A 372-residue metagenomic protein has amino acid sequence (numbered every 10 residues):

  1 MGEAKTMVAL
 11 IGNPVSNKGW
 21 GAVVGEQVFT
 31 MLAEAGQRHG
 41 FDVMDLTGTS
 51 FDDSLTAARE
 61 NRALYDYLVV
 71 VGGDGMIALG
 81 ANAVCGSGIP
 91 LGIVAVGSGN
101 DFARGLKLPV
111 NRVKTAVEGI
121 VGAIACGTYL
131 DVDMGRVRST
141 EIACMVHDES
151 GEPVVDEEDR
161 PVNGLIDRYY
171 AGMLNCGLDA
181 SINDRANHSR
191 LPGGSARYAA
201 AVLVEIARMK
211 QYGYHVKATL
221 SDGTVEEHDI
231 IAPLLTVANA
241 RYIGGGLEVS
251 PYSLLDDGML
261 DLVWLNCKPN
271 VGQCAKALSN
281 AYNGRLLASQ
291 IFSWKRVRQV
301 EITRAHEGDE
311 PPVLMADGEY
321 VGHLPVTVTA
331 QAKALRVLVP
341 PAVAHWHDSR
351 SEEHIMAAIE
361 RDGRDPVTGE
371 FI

Functional and structural regions predicted by a protein language model:
M1-V71, A78, N82, E118 (+5 more regions): ATP/NTP phosphate-donor binding region
E3-K5, L165-Y169, A207-G213, E227-A232 (+4 more regions): Short gly/pro-enriched beta-turn/loop segments at secondary-structure junctions
A9, A33-A35, L46-G48, G86-P90 (+1 more regions): Catalytic core of DAGKc-family lipid kinases
I11-G12, G72, N266, R304: Short beta-strand/turn micro-motifs composed of small residues that flank or help shape donor/cofactor-binding pockets
P14, V71-G73, V94-S98: Glycine-rich beta-strand-to-loop/alpha-helix junction loops that act as flexible
G21, A218-D229, E248-I372: ATP/nucleoside-binding phosphotransfer catalytic cores, i.e., glycine-rich phosphate-binding loops
A22-V24, A81-V84, R104-L106, E248-V249: Short amphipathic alpha-helical segments
N175, D179, L234-Y252, E319-Y320: Glycine-rich phosphate/pyrophosphate-binding beta-alpha loops
